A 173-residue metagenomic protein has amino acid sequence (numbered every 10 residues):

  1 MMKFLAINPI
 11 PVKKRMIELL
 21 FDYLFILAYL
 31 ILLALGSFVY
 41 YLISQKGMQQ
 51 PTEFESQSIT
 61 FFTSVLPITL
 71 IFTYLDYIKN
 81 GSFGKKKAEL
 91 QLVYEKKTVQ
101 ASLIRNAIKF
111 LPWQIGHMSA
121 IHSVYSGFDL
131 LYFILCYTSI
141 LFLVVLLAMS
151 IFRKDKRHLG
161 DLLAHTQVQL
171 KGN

Functional and structural regions predicted by a protein language model:
M1-N173: Membrane-interfacial and juxtamembrane segments of integral membrane proteins
